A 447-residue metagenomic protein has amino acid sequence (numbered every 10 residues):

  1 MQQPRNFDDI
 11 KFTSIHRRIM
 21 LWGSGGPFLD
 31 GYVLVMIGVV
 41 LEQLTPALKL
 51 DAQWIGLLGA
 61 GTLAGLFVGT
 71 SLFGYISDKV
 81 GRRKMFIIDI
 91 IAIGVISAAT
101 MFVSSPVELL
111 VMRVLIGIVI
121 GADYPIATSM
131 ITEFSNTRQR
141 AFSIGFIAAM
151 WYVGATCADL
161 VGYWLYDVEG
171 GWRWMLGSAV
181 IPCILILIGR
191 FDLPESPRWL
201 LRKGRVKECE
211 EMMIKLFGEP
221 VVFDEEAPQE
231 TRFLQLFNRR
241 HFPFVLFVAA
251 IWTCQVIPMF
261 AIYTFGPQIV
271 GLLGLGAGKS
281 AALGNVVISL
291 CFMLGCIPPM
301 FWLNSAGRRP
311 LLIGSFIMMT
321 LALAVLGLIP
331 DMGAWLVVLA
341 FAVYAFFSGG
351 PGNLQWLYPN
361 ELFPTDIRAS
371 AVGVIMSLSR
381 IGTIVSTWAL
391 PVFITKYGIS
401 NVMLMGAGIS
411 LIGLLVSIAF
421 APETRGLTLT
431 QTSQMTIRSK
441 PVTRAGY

Functional and structural regions predicted by a protein language model:
M1-Y447: Transmembrane-helix signature of 12-pass secondary carriers
